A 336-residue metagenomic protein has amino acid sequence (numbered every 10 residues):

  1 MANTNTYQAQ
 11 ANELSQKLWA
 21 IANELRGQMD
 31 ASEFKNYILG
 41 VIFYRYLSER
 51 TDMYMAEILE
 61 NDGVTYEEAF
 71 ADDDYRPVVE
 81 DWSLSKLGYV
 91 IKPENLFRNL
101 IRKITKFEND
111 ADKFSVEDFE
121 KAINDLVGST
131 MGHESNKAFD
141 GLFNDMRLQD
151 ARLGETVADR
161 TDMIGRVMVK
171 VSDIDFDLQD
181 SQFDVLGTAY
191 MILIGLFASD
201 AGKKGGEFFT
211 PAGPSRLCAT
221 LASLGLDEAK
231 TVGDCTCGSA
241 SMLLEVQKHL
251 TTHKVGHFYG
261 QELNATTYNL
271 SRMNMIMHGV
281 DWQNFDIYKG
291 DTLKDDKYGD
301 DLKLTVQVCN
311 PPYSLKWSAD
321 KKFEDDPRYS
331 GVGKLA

Functional and structural regions predicted by a protein language model:
M1-L217, A222, D286-T292: Non-catalytic, mostly N-terminal accessory regions of nucleic-acid modification and defense proteins
G63-V64, L244, G333: Alpha-helix boundary/capping detector
I123-N124, Y259, L335: Generic hydrophobic, helix-prone segments enriched in Leu/Val/Ile
K204-C309, S314-K316, K321-F323: Conserved S-adenosyl-L-methionine
P327-A336: Glycine-rich S-adenosyl-L-methionine
